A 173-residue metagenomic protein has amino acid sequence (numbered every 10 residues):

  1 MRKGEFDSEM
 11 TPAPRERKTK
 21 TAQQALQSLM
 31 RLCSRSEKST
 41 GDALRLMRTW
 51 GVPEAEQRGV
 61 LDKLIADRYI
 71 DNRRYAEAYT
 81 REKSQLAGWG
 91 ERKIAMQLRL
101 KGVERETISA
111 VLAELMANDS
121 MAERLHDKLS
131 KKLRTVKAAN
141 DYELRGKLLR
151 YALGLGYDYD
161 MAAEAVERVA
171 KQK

Functional and structural regions predicted by a protein language model:
M1-K173: An alpha-helical, amphipathic repeat domain used for nucleic-acid recognition, typified by the mTERF helical solenoid
